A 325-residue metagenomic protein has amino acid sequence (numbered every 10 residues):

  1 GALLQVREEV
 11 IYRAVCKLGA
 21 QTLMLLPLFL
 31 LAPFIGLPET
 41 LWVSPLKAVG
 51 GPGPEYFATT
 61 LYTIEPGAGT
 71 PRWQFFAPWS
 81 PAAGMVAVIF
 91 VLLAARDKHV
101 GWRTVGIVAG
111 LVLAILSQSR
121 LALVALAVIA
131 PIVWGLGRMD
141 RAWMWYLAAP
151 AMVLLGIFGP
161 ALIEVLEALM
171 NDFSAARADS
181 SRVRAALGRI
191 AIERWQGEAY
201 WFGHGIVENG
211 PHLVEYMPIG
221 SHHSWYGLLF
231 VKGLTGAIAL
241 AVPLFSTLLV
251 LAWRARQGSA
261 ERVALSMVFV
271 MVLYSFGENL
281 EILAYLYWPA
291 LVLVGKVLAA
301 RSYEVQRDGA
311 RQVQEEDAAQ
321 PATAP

Functional and structural regions predicted by a protein language model:
G1-V10, L93-V100, P131-D140, L248-A255 (+1 more regions): Structural signal for the C-terminal ends of transmembrane alpha-helices and the immediately following loop
R13-T40, G51-S117, L123-G135: Alpha-helical transmembrane segments of multi-pass inner-membrane proteins
C16-T22, P81-G84, Y226, F230 (+1 more regions): Transmembrane alpha-helices of multi-pass, membrane-embedded glycan-processing enzymes that use lipid-linked
L25-L28, L111-S117, M152-P160, V268-E278: Aromatic-anchored segments of alpha-helical transmembrane domains
L28-L37, W134-A175, R194-Q196, A324: A membrane-periplasm/extracellular boundary helix in multi-pass inner-membrane enzymes that assemble envelope glycans
V100-G101, K232-V272: Hydrophobic transmembrane alpha-helices and their immediate junctions
I163-T235, T247, L251-R256: Long extracytoplasmic/lumenal interhelical loops at the membrane interface of multi-pass membrane proteins
L265-V272, N279-P325: Transmembrane alpha-helices of multi-pass inner-membrane enzymes
